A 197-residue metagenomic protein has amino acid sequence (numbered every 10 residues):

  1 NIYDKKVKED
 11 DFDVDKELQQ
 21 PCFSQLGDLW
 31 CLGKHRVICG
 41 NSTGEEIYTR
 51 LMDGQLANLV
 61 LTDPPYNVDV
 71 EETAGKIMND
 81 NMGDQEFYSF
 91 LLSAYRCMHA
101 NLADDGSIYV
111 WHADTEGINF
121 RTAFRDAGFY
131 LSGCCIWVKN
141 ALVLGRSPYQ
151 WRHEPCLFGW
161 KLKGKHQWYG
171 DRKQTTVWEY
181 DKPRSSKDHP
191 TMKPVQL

Functional and structural regions predicted by a protein language model:
N1-L197: Core catalytic lobe of class I
